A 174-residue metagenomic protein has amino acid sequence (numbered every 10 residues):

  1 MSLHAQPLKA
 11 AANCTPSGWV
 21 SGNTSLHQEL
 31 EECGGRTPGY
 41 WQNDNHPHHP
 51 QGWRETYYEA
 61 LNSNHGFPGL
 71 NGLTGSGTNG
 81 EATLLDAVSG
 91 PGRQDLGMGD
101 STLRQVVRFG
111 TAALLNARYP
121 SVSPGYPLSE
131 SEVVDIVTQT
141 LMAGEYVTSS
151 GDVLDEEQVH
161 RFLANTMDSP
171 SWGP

Functional and structural regions predicted by a protein language model:
S2-Y40: C-terminal segment of N-terminal export signals and the immediately downstream linker at the start of the mature
P38-P174: Mature extracellular/secreted ectodomains of secretory-pathway proteins
